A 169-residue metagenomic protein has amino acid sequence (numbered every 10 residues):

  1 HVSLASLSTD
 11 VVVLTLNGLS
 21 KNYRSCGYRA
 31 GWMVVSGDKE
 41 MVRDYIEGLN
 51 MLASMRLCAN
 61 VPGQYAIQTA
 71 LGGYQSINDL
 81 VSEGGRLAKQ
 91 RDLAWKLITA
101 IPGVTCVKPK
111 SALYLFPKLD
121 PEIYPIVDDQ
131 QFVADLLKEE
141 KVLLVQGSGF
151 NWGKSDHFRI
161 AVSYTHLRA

Functional and structural regions predicted by a protein language model:
H1-S3: Conserved PLP phosphate-binding loop immediately N-terminal to the Schiff-base lysine helix in PLP-dependent enzymes
S6-G85, W95-L97: Conserved core segment of the aminotransferase class I/II
V13, V104, V142: Short, conserved active-site loop motifs that form the nucleotide-linked donor/cofactor pocket
V34, F116-K118, A161-S163: Short hydrophobic/aromatic beta-strand micro-patches that form the beta-sheet surface supporting nucleotide- or nucleic
Q68, G84-W95, C106-D120, K154: Conserved glycine-rich beta-strand-loop-beta hairpin in the small C-terminal domain of fold type I
K108-P117, D135-R159: Conserved PLP cofactor-binding pocket of PLP-dependent enzymes
F132: Short active-site alpha-helical segment characteristic of glycosyltransferases and processive polysaccharide synthases
T165-A169: Conserved small/polar residues in nucleotide/adenosyl-binding loops
